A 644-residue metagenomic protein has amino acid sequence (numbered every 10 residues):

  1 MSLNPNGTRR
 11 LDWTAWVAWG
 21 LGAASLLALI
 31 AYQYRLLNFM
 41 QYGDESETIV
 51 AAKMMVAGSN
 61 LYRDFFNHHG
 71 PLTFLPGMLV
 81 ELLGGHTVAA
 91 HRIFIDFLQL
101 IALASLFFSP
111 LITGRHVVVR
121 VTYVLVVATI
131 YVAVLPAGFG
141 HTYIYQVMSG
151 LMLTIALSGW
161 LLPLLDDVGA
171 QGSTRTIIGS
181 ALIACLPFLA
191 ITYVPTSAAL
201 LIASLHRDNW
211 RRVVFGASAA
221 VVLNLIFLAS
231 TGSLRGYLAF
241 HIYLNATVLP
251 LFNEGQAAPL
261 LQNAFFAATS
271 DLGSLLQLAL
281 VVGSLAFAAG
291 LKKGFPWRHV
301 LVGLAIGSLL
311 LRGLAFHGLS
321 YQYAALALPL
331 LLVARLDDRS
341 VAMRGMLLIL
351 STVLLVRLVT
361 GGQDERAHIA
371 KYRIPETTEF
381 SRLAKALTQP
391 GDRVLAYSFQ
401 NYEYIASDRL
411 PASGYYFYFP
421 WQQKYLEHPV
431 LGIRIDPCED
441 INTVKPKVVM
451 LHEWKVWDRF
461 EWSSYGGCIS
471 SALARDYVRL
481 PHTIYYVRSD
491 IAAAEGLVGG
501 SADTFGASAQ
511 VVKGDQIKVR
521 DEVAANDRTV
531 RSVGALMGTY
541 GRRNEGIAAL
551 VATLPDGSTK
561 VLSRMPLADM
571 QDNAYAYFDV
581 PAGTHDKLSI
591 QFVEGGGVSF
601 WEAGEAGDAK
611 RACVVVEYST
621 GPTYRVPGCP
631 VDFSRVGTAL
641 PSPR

Functional and structural regions predicted by a protein language model:
S2-N6, P195-V222, A229, L331-V333 (+1 more regions): Perimembrane helix-loop-helix junctions
I93-V117, V127-I130, I155: Transmembrane-helix motifs of polytopic, lipid-linked glycan transferases
A104-S105, P110, S204, S270-L309 (+1 more regions): Hydrophobic, aromatic-rich transmembrane alpha-helices and their immediate juxtamembrane boundary segments
M148, L153-I178, L278-W297, L336-R339: Membrane-interface transmembrane helices that cradle and orient dolichyl/undecaprenyl
S149-M152, P195, L309-G345: Hydrophobic/aromatic-rich transmembrane helices and adjacent perimembrane loops
G172-I191, S197-A203, V222, L304-L314: Membrane-interface alpha helices of multi-pass inner-membrane proteins
I191-A198, A370-E427, L431, P437-F460 (+2 more regions): Short periplasmic/luminal acceptor-recognition loop of GT-C membrane glycosyltransferases, typified by
A492-S558, R564-R644: Beta-sheet-rich sandwich/jelly-roll-like modules and their strand-loop junctions
